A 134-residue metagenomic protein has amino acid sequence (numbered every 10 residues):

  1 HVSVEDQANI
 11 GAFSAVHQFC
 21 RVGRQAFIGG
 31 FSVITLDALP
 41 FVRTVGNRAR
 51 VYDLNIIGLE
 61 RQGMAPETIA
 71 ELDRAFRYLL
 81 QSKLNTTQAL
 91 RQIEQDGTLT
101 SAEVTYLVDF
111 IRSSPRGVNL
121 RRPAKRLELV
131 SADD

Functional and structural regions predicted by a protein language model:
H1-R50: Structural signal for interior beta-strand "rungs" in well-ordered beta-sheet cores of soluble enzyme domains
N47-D134: Terminal amphipathic alpha-helical/low-complexity segments used for targeting or macromolecular assembly
